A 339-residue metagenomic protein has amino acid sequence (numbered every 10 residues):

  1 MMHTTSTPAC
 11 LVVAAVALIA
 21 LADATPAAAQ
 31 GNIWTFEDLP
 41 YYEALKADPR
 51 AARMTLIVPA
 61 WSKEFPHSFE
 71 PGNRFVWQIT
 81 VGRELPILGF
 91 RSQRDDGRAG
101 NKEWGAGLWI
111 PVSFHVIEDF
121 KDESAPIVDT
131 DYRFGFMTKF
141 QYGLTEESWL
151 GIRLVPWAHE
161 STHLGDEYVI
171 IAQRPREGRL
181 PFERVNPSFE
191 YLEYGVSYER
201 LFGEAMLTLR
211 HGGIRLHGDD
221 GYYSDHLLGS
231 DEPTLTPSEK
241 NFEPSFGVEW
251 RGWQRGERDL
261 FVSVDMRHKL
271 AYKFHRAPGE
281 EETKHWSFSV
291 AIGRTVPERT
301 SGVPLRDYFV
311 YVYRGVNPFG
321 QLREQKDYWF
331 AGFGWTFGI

Functional and structural regions predicted by a protein language model:
M1-V13: Bacterial N-terminal signal peptides that target proteins for export
T5-P8, P26, E146: N-terminal compositionally biased, intrinsically disordered segments and leader/signal-like regions
V16-A17, A27: Cleavable N-terminal signal peptides
A22-A24: N-terminal signal peptide c-region/cleavage motif recognized by signal peptidases
Q30-Y142, L180: Transmembrane beta-barrel domains of Gram-negative outer membranes and organellar outer membranes
Y42-L45, I87-L108, L144-L150, E199-T208 (+2 more regions): Short loop/turn motifs that connect adjacent beta-strands in outer-membrane beta-barrel proteins
A99-W250, Q325-D327: Outer-membrane pore/translocation modules
R215-I339: Outer membrane beta-barrel transmembrane domains
